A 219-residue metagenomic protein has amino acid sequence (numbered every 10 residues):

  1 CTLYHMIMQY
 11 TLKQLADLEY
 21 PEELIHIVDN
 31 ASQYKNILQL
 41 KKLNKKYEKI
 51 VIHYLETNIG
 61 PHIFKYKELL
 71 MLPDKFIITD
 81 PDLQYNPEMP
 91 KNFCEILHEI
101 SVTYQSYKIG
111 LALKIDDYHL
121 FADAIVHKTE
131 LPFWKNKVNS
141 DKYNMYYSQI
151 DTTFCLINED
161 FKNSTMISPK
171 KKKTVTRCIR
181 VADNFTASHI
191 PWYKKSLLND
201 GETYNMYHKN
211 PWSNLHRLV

Functional and structural regions predicted by a protein language model:
Y4-L18: Short, well-formed alpha-helical segments that are part of the catalytic scaffolds of diverse glycosyltransferases
E22-A31, L97: Short beta-strand/loop segment that forms part of the nucleotide-sugar
D29-L40: A conserved acidic beta->alpha catalytic loop
N30, T79-D82: Active-site acidic Asp-centered loop
L43-G60: Conserved donor nucleotide-binding strand/loop of the catalytic core
L55, I59-L70, Q84-S168: Conserved catalytic core of nucleotide-sugar-dependent glycosyltransferases
F76: Short aromatic/hydrophobic "clamp" motif used to bind/position activated sugar donors
K128-V219: C-terminal catalytic/acceptor-binding lobe
